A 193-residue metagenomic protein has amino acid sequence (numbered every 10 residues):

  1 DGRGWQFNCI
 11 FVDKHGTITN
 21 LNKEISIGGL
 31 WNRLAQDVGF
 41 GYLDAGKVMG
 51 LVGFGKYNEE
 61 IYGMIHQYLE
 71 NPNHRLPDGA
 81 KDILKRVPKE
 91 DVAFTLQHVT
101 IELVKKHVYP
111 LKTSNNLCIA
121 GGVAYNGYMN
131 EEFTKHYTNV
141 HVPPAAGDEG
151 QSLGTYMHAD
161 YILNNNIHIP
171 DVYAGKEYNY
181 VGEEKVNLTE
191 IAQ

Functional and structural regions predicted by a protein language model:
G2-Q193: Short acidic/glycine-rich loops and adjacent helix/strand connectors that line catalytic pockets where negatively
